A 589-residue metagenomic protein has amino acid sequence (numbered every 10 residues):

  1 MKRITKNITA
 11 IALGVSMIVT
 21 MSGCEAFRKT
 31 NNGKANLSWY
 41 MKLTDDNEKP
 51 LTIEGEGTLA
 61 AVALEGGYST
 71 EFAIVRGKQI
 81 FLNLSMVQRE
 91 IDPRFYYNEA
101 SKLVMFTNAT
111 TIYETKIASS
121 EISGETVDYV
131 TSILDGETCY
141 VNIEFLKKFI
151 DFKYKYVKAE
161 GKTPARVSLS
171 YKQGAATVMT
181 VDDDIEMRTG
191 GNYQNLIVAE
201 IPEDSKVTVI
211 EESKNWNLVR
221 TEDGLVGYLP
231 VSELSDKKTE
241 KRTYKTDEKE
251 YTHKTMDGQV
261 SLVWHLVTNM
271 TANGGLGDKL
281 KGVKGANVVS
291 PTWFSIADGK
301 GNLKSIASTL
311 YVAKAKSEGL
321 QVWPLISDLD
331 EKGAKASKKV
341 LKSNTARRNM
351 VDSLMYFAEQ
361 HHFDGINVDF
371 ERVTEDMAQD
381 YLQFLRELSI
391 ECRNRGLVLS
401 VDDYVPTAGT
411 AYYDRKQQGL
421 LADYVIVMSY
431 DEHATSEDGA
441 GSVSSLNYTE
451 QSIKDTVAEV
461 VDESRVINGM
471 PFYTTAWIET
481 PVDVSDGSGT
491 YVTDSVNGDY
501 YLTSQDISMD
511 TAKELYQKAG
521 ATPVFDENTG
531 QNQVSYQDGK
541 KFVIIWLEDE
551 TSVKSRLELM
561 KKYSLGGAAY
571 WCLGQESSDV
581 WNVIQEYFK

Functional and structural regions predicted by a protein language model:
T5, G23-S213, T243-Y251, T255: Primary recognition of N-terminal secretory signal peptides and signal-anchoring hydrophobic helices
D204, N217-T221, L229: SH3/SH3-like beta-barrel fold
K241-S353: Glycan-recognition patch characteristic of GH18 chitinases/ENGases and related GlcNAc/peptidoglycan-binding proteins
T268-V283, N344-E359, T407-R415, E548-K561: Short, acidic/polar
V289, V368, V425, N468 (+2 more regions): Conserved, mostly hydrophobic/aromatic
G299-I306, E375-A512: Substrate-binding surface in catalytic domains of secreted glycosidases
D330-H361, L420, I426-E437: Active-site-adjacent "subsite" loops/lids of carbohydrate-active enzymes
K332, T474-R556, F588: Glycan-binding loop/region signatures in secreted carbohydrate-active enzymes
